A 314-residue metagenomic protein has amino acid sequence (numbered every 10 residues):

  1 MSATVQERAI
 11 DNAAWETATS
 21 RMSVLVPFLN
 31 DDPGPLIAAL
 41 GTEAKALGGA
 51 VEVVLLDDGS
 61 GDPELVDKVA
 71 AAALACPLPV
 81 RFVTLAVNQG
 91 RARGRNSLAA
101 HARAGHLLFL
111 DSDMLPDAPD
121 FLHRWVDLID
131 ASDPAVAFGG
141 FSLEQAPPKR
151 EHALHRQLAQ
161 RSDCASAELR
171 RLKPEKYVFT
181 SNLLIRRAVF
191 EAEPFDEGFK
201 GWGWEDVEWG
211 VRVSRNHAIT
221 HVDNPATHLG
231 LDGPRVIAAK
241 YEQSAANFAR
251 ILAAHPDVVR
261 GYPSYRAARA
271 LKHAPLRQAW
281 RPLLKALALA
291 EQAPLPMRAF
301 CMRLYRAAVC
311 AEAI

Functional and structural regions predicted by a protein language model:
M1-T42: N-proximal low-complexity "stem/linker" segments adjacent to membrane-targeting elements
L85-A102: Glycine-rich, basic loop-to-helix element that forms the pyrophosphate-binding segment of sugar-nucleotide handling
L107: Short aromatic/hydrophobic "clamp" motif used to bind/position activated sugar donors
L115, P119-H152: Conserved donor NDP-sugar-binding/catalytic core segment of glycosyltransferases
G140, R156-E175: Short, flexible, basic/aromatic active-site loop/helix in glycosyltransferases
S166-L184, G201-W202: A recurrent flexible, glycine/aromatic-enriched loop bordering the glycosyltransferase active site that acts as
G201-W209: Acidic donor-binding loop at a coil-to-helix junction in glycosyltransferase catalytic cores that engages
E242-A246, Y262-I314: Non-catalytic, C-terminal membrane-associated alpha-helical segments of glycosyltransferases
